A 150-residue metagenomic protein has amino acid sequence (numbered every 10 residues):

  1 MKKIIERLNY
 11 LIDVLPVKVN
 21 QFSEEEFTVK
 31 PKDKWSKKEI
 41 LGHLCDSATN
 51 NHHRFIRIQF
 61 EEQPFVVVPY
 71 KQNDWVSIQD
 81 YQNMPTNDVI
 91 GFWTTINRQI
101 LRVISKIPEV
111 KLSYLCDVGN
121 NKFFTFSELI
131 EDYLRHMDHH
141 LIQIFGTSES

Functional and structural regions predicted by a protein language model:
M1-V17: Extreme N-terminal tail/first-helix region
I4, V29-K30, I78, V89 (+1 more regions): Generic anion/oxyanion-binding catalytic loop in active/binding sites
R7, L11, Q21, V76-S113: Acidic/histidine-rich alpha-helical segments that form the ligand environment of transition-metal centers
L15, K34, D80-Y81: A short alpha-helix capping/helix-coil boundary motif
V17-F27: N-terminal first-folded block
E26-Q72, L101, L115-S150: Short, contiguous alpha-helical
